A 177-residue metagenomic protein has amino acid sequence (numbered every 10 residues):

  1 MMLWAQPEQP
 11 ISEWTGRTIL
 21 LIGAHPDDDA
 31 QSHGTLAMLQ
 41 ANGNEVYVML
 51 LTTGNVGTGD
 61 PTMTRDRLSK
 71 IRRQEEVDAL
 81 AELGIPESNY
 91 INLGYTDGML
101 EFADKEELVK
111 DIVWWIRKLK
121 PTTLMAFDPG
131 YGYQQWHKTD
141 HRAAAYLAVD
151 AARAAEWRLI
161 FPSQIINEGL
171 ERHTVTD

Functional and structural regions predicted by a protein language model:
M1-I22, N42, G98, D104-D177: Metal-dependent de-N-acetylase/amidase catalytic core
M2-L119: Active-site rim/loop-helix segments in enzyme catalytic domains that contact anionic ligands
